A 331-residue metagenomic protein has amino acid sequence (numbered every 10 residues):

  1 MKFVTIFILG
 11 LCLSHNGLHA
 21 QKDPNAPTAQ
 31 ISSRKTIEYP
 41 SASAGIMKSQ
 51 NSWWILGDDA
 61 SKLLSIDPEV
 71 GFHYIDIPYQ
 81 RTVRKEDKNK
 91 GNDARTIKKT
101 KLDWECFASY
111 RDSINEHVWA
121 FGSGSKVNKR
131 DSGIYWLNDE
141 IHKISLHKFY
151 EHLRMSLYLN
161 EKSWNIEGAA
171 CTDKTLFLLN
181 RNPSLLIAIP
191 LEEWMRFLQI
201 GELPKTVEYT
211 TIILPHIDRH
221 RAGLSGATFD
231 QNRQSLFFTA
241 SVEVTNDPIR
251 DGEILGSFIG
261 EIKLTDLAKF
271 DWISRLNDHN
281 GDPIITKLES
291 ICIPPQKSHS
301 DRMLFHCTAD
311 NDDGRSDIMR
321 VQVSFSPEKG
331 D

Functional and structural regions predicted by a protein language model:
M1-A26: Bacterial Sec-dependent N-terminal signal peptides
Q21-D331: Sequence/structural signature of beta-propeller domains
